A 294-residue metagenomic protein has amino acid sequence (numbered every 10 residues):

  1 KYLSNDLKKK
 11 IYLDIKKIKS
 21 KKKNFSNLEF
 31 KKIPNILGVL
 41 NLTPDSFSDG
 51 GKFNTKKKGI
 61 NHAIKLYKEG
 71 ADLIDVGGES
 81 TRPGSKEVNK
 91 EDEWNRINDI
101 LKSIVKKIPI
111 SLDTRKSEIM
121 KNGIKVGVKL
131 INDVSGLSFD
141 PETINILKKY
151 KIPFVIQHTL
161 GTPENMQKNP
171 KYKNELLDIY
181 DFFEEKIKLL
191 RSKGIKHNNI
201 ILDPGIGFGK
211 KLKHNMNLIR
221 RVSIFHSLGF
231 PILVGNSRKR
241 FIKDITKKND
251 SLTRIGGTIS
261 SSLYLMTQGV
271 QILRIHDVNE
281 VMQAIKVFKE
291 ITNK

Functional and structural regions predicted by a protein language model:
S4-P44, K188-K196, N293-K294: N-terminal amphipathic alpha-helix/helix-capping segment at the start of soluble metabolic enzymes
F25, T55, D75-V76: Glycine/alanine-rich phosphate-binding loops at beta-alpha junctions
K32-G38, K68-V76, K148-T159: Short coil-to-beta-strand
P34, I108, N198, F230: Short coil/turn segments at beta-strand junctions that form active-site/ligand-binding loops
S48-K57, N61-H62, T81-D99, S103 (+5 more regions): Active-site-adjacent loop and "lid" segments of alpha/beta metabolic enzymes
N61-G77, Q268-G269: Catalytic domains of carbohydrate-active enzymes, especially glycoside hydrolases
